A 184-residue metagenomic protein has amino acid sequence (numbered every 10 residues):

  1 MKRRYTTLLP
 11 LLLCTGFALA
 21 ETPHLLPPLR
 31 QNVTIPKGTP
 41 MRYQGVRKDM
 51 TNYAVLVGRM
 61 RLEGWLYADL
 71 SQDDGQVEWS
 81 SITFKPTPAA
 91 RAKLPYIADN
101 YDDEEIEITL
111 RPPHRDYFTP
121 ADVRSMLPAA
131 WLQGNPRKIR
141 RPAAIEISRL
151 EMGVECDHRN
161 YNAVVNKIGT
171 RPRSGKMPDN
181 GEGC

Functional and structural regions predicted by a protein language model:
M1-L8: Bacterial N-terminal signal peptides that target proteins for export
T15-G16: N-terminal signal peptide c-region/cleavage motif recognized by signal peptidases
L19-E21: Boundary of Sec targeting at the N-terminus
N32-V57: Short boundary/loop segments of OB/S1/cold-shock single-stranded nucleic-acid-binding domains
N52-A92: Structural detector for short beta-strands of small beta-barrel domains
G64, L110, S125-Y161: Flexible glycine-rich surface loops and low-complexity tracts that mediate binding to linear polymers
G75-A121: OB-fold (S1/OB) nucleic-acid-binding surfaces
E151-C184: OB-fold/S1-family single-stranded nucleic acid-binding modules
